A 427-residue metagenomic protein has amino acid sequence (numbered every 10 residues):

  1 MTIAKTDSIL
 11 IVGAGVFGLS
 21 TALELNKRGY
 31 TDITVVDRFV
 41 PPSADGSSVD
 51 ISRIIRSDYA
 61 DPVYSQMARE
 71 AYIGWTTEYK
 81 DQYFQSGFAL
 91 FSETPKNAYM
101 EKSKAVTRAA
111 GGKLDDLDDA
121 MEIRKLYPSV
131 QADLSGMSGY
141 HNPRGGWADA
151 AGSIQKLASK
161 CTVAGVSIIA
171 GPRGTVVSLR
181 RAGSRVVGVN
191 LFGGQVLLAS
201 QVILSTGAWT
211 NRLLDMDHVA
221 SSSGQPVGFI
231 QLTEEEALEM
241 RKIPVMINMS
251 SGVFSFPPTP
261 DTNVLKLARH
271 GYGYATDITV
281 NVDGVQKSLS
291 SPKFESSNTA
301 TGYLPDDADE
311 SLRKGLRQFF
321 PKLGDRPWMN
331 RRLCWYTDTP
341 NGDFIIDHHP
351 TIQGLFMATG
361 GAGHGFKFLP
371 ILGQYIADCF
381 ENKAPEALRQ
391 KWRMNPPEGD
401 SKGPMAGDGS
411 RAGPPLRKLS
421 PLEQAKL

Functional and structural regions predicted by a protein language model:
I3-F17, T34: Beta1/beta-strand and adjacent pyrophosphate-binding region of the FAD-binding site in flavoprotein oxidoreductases
L10-V12, V36, V196-T210, G373: Short hydrophobic core segments
L23-R28, D81-Q85, V196, S200-Q201 (+2 more regions): Active-site substrate-recognition segment that forms the wall of the catalytic cavity or substrate channel
N26-S47: Glycine-rich FAD pyrophosphate-binding loop
I51-Y127, G136-M137: Dinucleotide-binding Rossmann-like beta1-alpha1 core, especially the glycine-rich loop that anchors the ADP
Q66-R69, F91-Y99, Y140-K160, A300-A308 (+1 more regions): Short beta-strand to alpha-helix junction loop
S167-V187: A conserved short coil-to-beta-strand element within the FAD-binding core of flavoproteins
S311-L427: C-terminal catalytic lobe of FAD-dependent flavoproteins
